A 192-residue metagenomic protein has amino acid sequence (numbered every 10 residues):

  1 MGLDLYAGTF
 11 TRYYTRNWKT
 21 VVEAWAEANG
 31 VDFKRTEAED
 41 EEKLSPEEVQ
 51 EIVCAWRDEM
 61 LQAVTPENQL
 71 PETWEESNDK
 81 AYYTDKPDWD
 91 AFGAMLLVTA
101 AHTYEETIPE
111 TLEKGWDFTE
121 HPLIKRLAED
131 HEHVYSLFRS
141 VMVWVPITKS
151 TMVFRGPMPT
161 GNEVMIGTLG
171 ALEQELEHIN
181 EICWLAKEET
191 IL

Functional and structural regions predicted by a protein language model:
M1-L192: Acidic (Asp/Glu-rich) sequence patches and key acidic residues that form negatively charged surfaces used
